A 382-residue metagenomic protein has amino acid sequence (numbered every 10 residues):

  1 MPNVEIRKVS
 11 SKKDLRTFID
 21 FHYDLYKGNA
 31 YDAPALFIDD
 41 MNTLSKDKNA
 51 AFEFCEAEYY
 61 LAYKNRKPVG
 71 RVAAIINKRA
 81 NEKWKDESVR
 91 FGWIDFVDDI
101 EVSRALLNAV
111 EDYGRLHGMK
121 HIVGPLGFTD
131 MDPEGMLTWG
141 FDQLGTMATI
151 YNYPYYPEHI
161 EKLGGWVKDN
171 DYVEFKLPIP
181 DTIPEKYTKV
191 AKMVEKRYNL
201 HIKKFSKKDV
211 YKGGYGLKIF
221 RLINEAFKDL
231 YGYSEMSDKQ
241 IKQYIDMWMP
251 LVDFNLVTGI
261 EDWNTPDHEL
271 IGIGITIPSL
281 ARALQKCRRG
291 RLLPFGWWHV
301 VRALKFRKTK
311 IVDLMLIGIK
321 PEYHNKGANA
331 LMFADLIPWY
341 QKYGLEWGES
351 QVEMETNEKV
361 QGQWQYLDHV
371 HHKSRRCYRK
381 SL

Functional and structural regions predicted by a protein language model:
M1-Y31: Generic start-of-chain signal for non-secretory N-termini
P2-V4, I150-Y231: Acyltransferase donor/substrate-recognition loop-hinge adjacent to the catalytic core
K12-D14, D39-K46, E53-A62, P68-V69 (+5 more regions): Catalytic cores of nucleotide-enabled group-transfer and carboxylate-activating enzymes in metabolic and assembly-line
H22-K64, V72-E82, K204, V210-I317: A conserved beta-strand-loop-helix scaffold within acyl/acetyltransferase catalytic domains
E82-G165, R288-L367: Acyl-donor binding region in acyl/amide transferases
V123, K176, G259, I275 (+1 more regions): Short beta-strand segments
Y366-C377: A structural motif corresponding to the C-terminal lobe/cap of the Radical SAM core domain
